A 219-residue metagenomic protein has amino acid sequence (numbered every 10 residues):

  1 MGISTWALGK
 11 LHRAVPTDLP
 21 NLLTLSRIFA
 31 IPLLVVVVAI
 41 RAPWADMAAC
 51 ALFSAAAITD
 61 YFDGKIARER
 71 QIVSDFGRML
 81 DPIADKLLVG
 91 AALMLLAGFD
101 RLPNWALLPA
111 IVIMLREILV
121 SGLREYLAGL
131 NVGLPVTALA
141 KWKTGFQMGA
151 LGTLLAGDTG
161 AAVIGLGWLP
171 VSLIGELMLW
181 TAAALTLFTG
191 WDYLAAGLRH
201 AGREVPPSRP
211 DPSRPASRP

Functional and structural regions predicted by a protein language model:
M1-L19, L25, A30-I31, R41 (+3 more regions): C-terminal membrane-associated helical module and adjoining short loops/tails
D18-T24, M79, L107: Hydrophobic alpha-helical segments of membrane proteins, primarily the transmembrane helices and their short helical
P20, R27, R68, I113-R116 (+1 more regions): Short, cationic motifs built from Arg/Lys/His that form the positively charged side of catalytic pockets
F29, I58-I66, I83, L87 (+2 more regions): Active-site His/Glu-centered metal-binding helix of metallohydrolases
A30-F76, A92-I113, P170-L187: Membrane-embedded alpha-helical segments that form the functional core of polytopic membrane enzymes, especially those
L34, D63, V89-L93, L119 (+3 more regions): Hydrophobic/aromatic residues in alpha-helical transmembrane segments
L80-A84, I111-V112, T137-K143: Cytoplasmic-side transmembrane-helix entry/capping segments in multi-pass membrane proteins
P109, M114-G122, M148-A156: Mid-bilayer segments of alpha-helical transmembrane spans in multi-pass integral membrane proteins that mediate
